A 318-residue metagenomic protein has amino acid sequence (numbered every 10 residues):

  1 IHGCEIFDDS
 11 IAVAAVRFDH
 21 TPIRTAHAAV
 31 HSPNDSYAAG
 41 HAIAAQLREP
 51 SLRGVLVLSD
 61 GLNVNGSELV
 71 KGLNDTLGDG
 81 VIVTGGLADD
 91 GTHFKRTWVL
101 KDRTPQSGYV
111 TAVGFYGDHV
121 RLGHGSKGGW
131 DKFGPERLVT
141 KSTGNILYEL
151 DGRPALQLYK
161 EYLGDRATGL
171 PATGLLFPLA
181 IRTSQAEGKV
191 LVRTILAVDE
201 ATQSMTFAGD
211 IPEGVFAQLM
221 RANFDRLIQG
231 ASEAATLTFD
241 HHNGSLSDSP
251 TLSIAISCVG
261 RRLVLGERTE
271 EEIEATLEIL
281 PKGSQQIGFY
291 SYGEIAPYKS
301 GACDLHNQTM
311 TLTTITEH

Functional and structural regions predicted by a protein language model:
I1-G266, E270-P281, F289-H318: Small-residue-enriched flexible segments
